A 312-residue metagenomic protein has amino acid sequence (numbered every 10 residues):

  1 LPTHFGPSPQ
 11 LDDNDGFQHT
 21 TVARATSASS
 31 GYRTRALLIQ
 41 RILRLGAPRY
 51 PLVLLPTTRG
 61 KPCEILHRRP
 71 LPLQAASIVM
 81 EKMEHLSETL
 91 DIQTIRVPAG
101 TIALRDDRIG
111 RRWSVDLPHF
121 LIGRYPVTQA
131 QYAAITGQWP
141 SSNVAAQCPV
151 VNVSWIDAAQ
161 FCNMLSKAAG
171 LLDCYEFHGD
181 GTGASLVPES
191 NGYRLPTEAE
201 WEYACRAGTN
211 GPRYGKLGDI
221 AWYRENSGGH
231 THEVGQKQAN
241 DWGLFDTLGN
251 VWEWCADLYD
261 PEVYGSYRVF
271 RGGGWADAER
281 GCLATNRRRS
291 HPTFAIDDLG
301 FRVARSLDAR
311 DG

Functional and structural regions predicted by a protein language model:
L1-F17, V22-A25: Extreme N-terminal basic, low-complexity initiation segments that serve as generic localization/processing leaders
G6, V22, G31-T34, L43 (+1 more regions): Short glycine-rich, low-complexity segments
L11-G16, Q40, I65, A75: Alpha-helix boundary/capping motif
C63, R68-K82: Short, Lys/Arg-enriched N-terminal segments with co-localized hydrophobic residues within the first ~10-30 amino acids
E84-S141, A146-S166, G249, R305-L307: A short glycine-rich, aromatic-capped structural motif
V144, W155-R288, P292-D297: Functional-site microenvironments in short loops/helix caps that host divalent-cation chemistry
D297-D311: Short, structured beta-strand segments at or near domain termini in extracellular proteins/domains
